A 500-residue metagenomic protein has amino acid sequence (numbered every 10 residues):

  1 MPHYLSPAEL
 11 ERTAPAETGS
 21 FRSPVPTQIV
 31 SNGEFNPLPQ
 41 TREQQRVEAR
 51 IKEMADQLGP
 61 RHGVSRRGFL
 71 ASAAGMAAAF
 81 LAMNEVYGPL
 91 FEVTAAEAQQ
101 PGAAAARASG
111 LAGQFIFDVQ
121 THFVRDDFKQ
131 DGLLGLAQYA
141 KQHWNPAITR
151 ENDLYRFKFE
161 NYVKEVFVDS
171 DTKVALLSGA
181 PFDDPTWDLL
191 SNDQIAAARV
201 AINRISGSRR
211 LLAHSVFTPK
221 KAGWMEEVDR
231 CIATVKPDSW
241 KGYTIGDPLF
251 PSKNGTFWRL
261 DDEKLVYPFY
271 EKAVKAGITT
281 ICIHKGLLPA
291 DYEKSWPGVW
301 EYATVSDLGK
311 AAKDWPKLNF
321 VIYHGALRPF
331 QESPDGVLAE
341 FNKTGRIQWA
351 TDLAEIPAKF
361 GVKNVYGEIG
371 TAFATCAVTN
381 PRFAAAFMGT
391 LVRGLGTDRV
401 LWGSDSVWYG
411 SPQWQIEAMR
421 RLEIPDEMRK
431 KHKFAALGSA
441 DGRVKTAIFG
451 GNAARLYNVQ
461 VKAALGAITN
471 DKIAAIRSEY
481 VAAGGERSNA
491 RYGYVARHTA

Functional and structural regions predicted by a protein language model:
M1-V64, F91-E92: N-terminal secretory signal peptides
H3, D56-G63, M83-T121: C-terminal segment of N-terminal export signals and the immediately downstream linker at the start of the mature
P39, R125-F157, P251, P289-K294 (+3 more regions): Active-site gating loops and adjacent loop-to-helix segments of metal-dependent hydrolytic enzymes
V64-N84, A104-A106, F115, D131 (+5 more regions): Mid-to-C-terminal alpha-helical segments outside catalytic/metal-binding sites
L133, N254-W402, E427-L437, D441 (+1 more regions): Catalytic pocket-lining loop regions of alpha/beta-barrel enzymes, especially the amidohydrolase/enolase/GH5 lineages
L136-F157, K164-W187, R210-V216, D238 (+1 more regions): Divalent metal-dependent hydrolysis catalytic cores, especially in the metallo-beta-lactamase
K164-D171, N192-S208, V228-K236, K272-K275 (+3 more regions): Acidic (Asp/Glu)-rich catalytic clusters
F182-A303: Active-site gating/metal-coordination segments in enzymes
